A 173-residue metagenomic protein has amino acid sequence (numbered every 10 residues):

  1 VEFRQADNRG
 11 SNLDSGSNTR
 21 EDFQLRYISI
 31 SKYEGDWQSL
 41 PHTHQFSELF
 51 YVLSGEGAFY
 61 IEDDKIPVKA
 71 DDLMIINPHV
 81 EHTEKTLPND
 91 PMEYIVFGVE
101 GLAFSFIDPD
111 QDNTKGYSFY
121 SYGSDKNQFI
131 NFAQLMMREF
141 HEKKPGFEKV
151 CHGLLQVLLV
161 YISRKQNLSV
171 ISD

Functional and structural regions predicted by a protein language model:
V1-K69, P88, N113-G116: Generic protein-terminus/edge-of-domain signal
E34-S39, H82-K85, F104-F106: A short, acidic/glycine-rich surface segment
P41, K85, V170-S172: Short, hydrophobic secondary-structure boundary micro-motifs
K65, H79-A103: Ligand-binding loop in jelly-roll beta-barrel domains
I75: DNA-recognition element of transcription regulators
E100-D112: Short peripheral tails and domain-boundary helices/loops at the edges of structured domains
D110-I171: Amphipathic alpha-helical segments enriched in hydrophobic/aromatic residues interleaved with Lys/Arg
